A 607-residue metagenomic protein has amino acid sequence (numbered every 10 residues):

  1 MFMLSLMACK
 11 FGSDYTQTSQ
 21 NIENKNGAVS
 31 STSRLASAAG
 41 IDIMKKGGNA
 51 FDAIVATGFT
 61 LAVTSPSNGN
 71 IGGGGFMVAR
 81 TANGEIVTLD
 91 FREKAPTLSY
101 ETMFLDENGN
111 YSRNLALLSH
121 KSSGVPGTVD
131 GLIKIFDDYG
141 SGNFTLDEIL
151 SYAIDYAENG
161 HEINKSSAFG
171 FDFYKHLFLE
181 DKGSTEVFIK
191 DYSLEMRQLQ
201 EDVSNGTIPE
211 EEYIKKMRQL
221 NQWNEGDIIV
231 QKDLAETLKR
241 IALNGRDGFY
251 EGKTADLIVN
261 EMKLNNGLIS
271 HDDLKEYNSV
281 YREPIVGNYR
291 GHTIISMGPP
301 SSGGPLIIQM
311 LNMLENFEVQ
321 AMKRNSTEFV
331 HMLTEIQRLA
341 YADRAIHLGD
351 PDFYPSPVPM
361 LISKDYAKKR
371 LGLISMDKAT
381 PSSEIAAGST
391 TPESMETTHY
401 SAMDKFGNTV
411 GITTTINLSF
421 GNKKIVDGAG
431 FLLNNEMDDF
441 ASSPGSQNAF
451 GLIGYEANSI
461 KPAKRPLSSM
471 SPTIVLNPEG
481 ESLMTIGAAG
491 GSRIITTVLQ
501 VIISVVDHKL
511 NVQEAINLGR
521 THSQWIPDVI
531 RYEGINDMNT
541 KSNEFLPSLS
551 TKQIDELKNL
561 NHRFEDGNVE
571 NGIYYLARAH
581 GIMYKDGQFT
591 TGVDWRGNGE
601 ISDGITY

Functional and structural regions predicted by a protein language model:
M7-A8: C-terminal motif of bacterial Sec signal peptides marking the signal peptidase cleavage site
F11-A38, D42, A50-N244, F249-E251 (+6 more regions): Noncatalytic scaffold domains of N-terminal-nucleophile
F51-T57, D147-E158, D256-V259, R324-Y341 (+2 more regions): Short, well-structured alpha-helical segments that form the helix of a local strand-helix-strand
V63-T88, L268-S270, T409-P478, H508 (+1 more regions): Active-site rim segments in enzyme catalytic domains, especially the processed small/beta chain of N-terminal
G69-N70, G74-T81, T398-M403, P472-V475 (+2 more regions): Short beta-strand scaffold segments in enzyme catalytic cores
V280-Y281, S394-T397, S419, S468-M470: Short, small/polar residue-rich loop motifs at catalytic or cofactor-binding pockets
N316-T415, A429, P444-G445, I554-D555 (+1 more regions): Internal maturation/activation junctions in enzymes
K464, V498, D507-Y574: Extended C-terminal subregions enriched in glycine
